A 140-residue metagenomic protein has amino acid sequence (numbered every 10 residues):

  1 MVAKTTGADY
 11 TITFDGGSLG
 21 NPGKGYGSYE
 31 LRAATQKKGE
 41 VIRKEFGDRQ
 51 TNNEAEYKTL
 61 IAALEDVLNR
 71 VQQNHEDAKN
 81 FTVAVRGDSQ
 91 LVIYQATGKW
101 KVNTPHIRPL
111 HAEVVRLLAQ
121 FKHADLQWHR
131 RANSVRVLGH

Functional and structural regions predicted by a protein language model:
V2-E54, E65-N69: RNase H-like nuclease fold core
G17-N21, I61-H140: RNase H catalytic domain
A55, T59: Loop-to-helix element that buttresses phosphate recognition and phosphoryl-transfer chemistry
